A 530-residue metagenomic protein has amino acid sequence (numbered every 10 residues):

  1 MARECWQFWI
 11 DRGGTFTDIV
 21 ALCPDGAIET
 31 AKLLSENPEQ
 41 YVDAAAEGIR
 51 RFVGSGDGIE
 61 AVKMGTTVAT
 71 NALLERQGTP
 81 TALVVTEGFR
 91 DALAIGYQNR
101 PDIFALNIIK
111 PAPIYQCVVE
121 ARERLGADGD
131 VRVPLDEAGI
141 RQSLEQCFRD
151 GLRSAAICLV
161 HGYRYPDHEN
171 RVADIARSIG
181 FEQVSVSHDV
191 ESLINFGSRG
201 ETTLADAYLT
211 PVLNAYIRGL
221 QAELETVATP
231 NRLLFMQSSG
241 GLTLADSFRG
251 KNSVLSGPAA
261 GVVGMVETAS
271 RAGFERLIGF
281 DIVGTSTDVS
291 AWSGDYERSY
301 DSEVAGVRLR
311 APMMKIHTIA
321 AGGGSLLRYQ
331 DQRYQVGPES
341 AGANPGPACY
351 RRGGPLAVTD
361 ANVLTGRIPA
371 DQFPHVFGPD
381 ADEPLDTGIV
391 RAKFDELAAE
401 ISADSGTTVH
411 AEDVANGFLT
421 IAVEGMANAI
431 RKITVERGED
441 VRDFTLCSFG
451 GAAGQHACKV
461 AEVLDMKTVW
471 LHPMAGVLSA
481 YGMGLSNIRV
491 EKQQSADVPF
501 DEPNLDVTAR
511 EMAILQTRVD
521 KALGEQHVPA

Functional and structural regions predicted by a protein language model:
M1-A530: N-terminally biased helix-coil "hinge/interface" segments that flank
